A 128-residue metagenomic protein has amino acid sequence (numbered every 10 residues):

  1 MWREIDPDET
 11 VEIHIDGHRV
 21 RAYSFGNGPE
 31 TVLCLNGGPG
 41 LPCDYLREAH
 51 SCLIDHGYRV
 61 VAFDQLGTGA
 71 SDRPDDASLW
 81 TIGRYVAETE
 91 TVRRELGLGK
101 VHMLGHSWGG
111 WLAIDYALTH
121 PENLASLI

Functional and structural regions predicted by a protein language model:
M1-V11: An N-terminal hydrophobic leader/cap segment in hydrolases
D8-E9, H18, I114: Residue-level marker for the onset of beta-strands and adjacent loop->beta junctions in well-ordered domains
E12-R73, S78: Conserved HGGG/HGGXW glycine-rich cap/lid loop of the alpha/beta-hydrolase fold
N27-P29, R94-K100, E122: Active-site acidic short loop of glycosyltransferases
A62-W108: Active-site loop/oxyanion-hole signature of alpha/beta-hydrolase fold enzymes
G99-I128: Conserved hydrolase catalytic core segment
